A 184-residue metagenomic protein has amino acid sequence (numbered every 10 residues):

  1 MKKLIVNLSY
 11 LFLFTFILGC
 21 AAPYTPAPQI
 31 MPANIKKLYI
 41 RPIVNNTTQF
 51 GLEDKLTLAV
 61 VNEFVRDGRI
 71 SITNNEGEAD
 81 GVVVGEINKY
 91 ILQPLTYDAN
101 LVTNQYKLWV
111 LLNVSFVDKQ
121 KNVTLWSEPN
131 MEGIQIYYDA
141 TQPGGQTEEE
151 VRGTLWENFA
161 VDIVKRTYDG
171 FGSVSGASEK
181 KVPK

Functional and structural regions predicted by a protein language model:
M1-C20: Sec-dependent bacterial lipoprotein signal peptides
G19-N62, R66-N74, Q120, D139 (+1 more regions): A structural "domain/chain start" motif
T47-L58, T103, K107, G145-N158: Soluble non-cytosolic domains of exported or imported proteins
D67-G68, G77-W126, I134-E149, P183: Surface-exposed short loop/turn segments
E148-V174: Amphipathic, soluble alpha/beta structural segments
